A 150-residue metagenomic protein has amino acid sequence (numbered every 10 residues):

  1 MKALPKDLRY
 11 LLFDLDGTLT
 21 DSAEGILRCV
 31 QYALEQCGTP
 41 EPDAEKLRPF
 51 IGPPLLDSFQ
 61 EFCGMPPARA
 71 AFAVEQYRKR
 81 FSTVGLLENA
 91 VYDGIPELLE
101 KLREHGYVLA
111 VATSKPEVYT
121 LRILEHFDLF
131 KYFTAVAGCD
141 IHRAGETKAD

Functional and structural regions predicted by a protein language model:
K2-P49, C63: Active-site neighborhood of HAD-like aspartate-dependent phosphohydrolases
D7, T83-V111, E117-L121: Short, acidic loop-to-helix structural element flanking the phosphoryl-transfer center in phosphate-processing enzymes
I26, L55, V91, K148-A149: Conserved donor sugar-nucleotide recognition element shared by glycan-biosynthetic enzymes
I26, V30, F59, I95 (+2 more regions): Hydrophobic packing residues within well-ordered alpha-helices of enzyme cores
G52-T83, D93, E97-R103: A metal-dependent, Asp-based hydrolase signature
E117-D150: Substrate-recognition "cap/lid" segment bordering the active-site pocket of phosphatases
